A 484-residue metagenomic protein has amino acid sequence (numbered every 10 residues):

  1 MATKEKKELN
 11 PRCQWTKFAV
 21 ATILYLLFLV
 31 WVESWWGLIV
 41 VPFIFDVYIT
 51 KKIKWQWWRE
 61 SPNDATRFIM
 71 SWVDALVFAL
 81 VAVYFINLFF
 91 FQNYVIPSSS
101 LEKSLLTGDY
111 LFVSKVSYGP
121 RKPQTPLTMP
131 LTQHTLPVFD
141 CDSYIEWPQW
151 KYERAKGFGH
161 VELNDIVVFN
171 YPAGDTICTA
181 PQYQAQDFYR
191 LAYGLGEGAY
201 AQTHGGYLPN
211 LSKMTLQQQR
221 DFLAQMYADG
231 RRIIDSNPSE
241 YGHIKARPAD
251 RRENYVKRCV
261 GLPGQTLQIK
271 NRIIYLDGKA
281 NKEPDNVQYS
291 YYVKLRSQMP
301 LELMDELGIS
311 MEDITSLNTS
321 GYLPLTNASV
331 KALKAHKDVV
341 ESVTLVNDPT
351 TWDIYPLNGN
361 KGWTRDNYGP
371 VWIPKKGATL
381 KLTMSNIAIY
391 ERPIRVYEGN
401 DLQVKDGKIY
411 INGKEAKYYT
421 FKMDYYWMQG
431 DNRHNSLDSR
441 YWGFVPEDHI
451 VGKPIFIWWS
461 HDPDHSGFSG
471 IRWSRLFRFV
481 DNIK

Functional and structural regions predicted by a protein language model:
A2-K484: Extended hydrophobic leader/signal-anchor segments used for secretion and membrane insertion
